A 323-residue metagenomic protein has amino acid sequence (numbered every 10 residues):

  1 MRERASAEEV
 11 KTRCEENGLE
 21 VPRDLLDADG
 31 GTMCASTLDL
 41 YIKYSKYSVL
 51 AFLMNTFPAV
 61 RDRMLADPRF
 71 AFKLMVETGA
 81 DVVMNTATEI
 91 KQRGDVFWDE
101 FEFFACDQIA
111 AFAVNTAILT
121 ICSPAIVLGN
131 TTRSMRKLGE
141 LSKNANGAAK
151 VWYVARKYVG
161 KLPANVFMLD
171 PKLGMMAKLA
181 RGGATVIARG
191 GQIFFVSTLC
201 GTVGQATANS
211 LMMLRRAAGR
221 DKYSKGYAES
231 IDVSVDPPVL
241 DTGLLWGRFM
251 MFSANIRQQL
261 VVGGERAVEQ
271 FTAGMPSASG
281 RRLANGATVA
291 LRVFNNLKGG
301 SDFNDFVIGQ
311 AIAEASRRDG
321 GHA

Functional and structural regions predicted by a protein language model:
M1-A323: Glycine-rich, hydrophobic membrane-spanning regions of integral membrane proteins that mediate transport
